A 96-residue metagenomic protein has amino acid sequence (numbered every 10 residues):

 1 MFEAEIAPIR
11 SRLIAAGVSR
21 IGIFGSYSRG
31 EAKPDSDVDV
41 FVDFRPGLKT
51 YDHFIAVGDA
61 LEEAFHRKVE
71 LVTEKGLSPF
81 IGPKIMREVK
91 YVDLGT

Functional and structural regions predicted by a protein language model:
M1-R20, R29-P34, R45-T96: Catalytic core of pol beta-like nucleotidyltransferases
I23: Conserved histidines in hydrophobic membrane contexts and catalytic metal-binding motifs
S26: N-terminal beta1-alpha1 ligand-phosphate binding loop
D37-D39: Acidic Asp/Glu-based divalent-cation binding sites
F41-D43: Short hydrophobic/aromatic beta-strand micro-patches that form the beta-sheet surface supporting nucleotide- or nucleic
